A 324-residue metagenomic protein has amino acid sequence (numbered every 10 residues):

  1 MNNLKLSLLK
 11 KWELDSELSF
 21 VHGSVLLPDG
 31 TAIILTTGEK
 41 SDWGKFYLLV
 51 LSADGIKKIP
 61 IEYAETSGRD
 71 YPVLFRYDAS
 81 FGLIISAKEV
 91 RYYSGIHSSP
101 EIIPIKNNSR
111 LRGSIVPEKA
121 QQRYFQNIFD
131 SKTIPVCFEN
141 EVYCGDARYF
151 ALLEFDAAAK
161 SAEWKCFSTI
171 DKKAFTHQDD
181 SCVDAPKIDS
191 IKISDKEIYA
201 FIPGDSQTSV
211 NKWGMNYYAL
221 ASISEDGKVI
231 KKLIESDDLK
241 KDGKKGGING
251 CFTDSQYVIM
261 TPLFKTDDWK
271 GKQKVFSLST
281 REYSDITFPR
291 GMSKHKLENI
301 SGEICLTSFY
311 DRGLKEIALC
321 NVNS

Functional and structural regions predicted by a protein language model:
M1-E13, Y47-Y63, V90-Q126, F150-D180 (+3 more regions): Surface-exposed loop/turn elements that mediate protein-protein interactions on large endomembrane-trafficking
E13-K40, G44: Beta-strand-rich domains and repeat architectures in extracellular enzymes and scaffolds, especially beta-propellers
L18-V25, E65-F81, S114-E139, C182-I193 (+2 more regions): Repeated scaffold domains used in trafficking and secretory/extracellular systems, primarily beta-propellers
G30-I34, F81-L83, V142, K196-Y199 (+2 more regions): Entry beta-strands of beta-propeller and related beta-repeat scaffolds
L35, I85-A87, G145, L153 (+3 more regions): Residue-level marker for isolated small/hydroxyl-bearing positions within beta-strands of beta-sheet-rich domains
E39-W43, E89-R91, C144, Y149 (+3 more regions): Short glycine/acidic-enriched loop and turn motifs that connect beta-strands
S181, I188-D189, Y199-I223, G227-F252: Eukaryotic tandem repeat interaction scaffolds
M292-S324: Blade-level signature of beta-propeller repeat domains, shared across WD40, Kelch, NHL, RCC1 and BNR/Asp-box propellers
